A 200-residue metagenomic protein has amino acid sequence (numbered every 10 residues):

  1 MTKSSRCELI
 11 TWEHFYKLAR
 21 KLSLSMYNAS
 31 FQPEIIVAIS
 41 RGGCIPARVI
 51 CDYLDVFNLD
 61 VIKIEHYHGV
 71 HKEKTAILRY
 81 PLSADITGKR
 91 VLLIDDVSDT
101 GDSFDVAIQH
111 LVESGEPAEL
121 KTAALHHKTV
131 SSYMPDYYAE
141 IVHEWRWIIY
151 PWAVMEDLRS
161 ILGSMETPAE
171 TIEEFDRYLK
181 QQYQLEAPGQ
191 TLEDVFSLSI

Functional and structural regions predicted by a protein language model:
M1-I200: PRPP-associated nucleotide enzymes
